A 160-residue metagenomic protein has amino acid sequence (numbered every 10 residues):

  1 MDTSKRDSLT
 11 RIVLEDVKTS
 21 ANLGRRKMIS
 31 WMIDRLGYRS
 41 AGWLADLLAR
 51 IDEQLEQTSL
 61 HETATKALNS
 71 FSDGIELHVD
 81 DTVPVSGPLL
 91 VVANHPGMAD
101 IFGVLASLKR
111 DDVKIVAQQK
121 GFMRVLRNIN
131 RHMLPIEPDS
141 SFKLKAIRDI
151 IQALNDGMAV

Functional and structural regions predicted by a protein language model:
M1-L89, A99-G103, R110, N128-N130: Membrane-anchoring hydrophobic helices of lipid-metabolizing enzymes
S70, G74-V160: Soluble catalytic domains of membrane acyltransferases
